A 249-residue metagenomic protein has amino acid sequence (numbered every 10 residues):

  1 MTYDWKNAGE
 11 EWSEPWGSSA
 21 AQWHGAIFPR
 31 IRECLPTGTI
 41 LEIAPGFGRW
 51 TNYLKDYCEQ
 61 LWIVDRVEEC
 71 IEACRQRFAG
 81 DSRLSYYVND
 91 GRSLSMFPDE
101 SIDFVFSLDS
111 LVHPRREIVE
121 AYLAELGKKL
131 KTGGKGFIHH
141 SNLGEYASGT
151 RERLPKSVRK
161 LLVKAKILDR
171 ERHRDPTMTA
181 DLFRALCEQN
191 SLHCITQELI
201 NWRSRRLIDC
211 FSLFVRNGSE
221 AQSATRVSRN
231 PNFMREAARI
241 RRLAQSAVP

Functional and structural regions predicted by a protein language model:
M1-T37, G46-M96, R116-E120, K135-P249: Class I (Rossmann-like) S-adenosyl-L-methionine-dependent methyltransferase catalytic domain, capturing the SAM-binding
G38-T39, K131: Residues that mark the start of a beta-strand
E42: Class I SAM-dependent methyltransferase core
T51, D99, D109: Conserved acidic functional residues
S95-V105: A short acidic, Gly/Pro-enriched loop at the edge of an enzyme's catalytic core that lines a small-molecule cofactor
F104-E117: A short SAM/SAH-binding and catalytic strip from SAM-dependent methyltransferases
E120-T132: A short glycine-rich, Lys/Arg-flanked "PGG" loop and its adjoining helix->strand segment in the class I
